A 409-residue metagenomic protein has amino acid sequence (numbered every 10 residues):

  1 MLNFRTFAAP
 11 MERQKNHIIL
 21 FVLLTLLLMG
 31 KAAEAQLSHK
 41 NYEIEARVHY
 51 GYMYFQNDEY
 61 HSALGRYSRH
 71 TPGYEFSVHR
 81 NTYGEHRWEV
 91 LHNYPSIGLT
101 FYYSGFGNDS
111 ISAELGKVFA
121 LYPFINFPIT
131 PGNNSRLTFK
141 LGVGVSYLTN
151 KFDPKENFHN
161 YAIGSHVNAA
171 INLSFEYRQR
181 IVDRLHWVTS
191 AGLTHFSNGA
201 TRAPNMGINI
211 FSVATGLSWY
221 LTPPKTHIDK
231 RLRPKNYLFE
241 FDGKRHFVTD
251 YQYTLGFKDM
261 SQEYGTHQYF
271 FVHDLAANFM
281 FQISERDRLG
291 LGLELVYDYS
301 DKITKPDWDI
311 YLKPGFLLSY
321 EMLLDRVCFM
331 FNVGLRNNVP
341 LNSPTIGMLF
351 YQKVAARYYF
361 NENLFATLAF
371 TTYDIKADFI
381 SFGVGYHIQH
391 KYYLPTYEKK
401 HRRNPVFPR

Functional and structural regions predicted by a protein language model:
K40, S68-Y74, N93, L115-L121 (+8 more regions): Residues that define the transmembrane beta-barrel architecture of outer-membrane proteins
Y42-A46, P95-L99, L137-V143, W187-A191 (+8 more regions): Transmembrane beta-strands of outer-membrane beta-barrel proteins
A46, Y74-R80, L121-I129, L141-V145 (+9 more regions): Residues on the lipid-exposed face of transmembrane beta-strands in outer-membrane beta-barrel proteins
V48-Y54, R80, F101-G107, V143-K151 (+8 more regions): Transmembrane beta-strands of outer-membrane beta-barrel pores
M53-G73, S110-L115, F257-A276: Surface-exposed strand-loop-strand hairpins of Gram-negative outer-membrane beta-barrel proteins
S68-R69, D109-G116, N133, R202-A203 (+4 more regions): Solvent-exposed loop/turn segments connecting transmembrane beta-strands in outer-membrane beta-barrel proteins
E85-R87, N133-L137, Q179-W187, P223-T226 (+4 more regions): Repeated loop/turn-to-beta-strand initiation elements of outer-membrane beta-barrel proteins
N209-R231, A377-R409: Outer-membrane beta-barrel "beta-signal"
